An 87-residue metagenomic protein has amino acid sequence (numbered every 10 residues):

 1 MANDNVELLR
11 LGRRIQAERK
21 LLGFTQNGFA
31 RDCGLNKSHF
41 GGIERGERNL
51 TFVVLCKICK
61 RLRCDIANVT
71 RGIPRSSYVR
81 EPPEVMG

Functional and structural regions predicted by a protein language model:
M1-L21: A short, Lys/Arg-rich alpha-helix, primarily the initiator
Q16, N27, C56: Residues within the helices of the helix-turn-helix
K20, R31, K60: Alpha-helical residues within the helix-turn-helix
G23-R45: Short alpha-helical DNA-recognition segment
K37-G42, V53-C56, R71: Base-recognition residues in the alpha-helical recognition helix of bacterial helix-turn-helix
T51-N68: DNA major-groove recognition helix of helix-turn-helix/homeodomain DNA-binding modules
K60, T70-G87: Short, charged recognition helix plus adjacent turn of helix-turn-helix-like nucleic-acid-binding domains
